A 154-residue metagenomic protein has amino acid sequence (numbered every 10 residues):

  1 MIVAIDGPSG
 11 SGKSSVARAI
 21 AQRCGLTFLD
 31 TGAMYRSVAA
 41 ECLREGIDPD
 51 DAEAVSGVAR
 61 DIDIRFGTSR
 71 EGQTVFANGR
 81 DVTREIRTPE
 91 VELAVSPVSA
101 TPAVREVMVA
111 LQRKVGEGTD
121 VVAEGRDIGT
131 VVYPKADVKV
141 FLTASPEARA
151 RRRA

Functional and structural regions predicted by a protein language model:
V3-I5: Hydrophobic anchor at the beta1->P-loop junction of P-loop NTPases
P8: P-loop (Walker A) phosphate-binding loop of NTP-binding proteins
K13: Conserved lysine of the Walker
V16: Hydrophobic positions on the alpha1 helix immediately C-terminal to the Walker A/P-loop
A21-D30, R44-D48: Post-Walker A helix-loop "phosphate-sensing" segment adjacent to the P-loop in P-loop NTPases
A33-V121, T130-V132, E147-R151: ATP-dependent small-molecule kinase phosphotransfer cores that center on conserved nucleotide phosphate-binding segments
P134-A154: Conserved phosphate-donor/acceptor-positioning beta-strand/loop module used by diverse small-molecule
